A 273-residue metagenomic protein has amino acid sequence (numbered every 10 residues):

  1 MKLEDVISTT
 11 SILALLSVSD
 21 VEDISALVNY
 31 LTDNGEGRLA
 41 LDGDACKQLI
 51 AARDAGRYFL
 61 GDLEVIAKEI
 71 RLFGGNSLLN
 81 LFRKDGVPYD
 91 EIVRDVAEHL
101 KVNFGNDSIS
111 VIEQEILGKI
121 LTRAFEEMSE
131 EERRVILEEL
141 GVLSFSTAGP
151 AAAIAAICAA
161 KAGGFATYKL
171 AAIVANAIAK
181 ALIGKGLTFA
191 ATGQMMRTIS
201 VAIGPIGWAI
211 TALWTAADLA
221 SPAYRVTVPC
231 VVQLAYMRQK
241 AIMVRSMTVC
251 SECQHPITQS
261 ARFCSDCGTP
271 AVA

Functional and structural regions predicted by a protein language model:
M1-I157, V272-A273: Terminal export/targeting leaders at protein ends
P88-Y89, T192, P256: Residue-level preference for nonpolar/small residues embedded in alpha-helices
L137-A159, L182-I183, L187-A202: Membrane-penetrating hydrophobic segments
A151-A177: Active-site-proximal helix-loop elements at catalytic-domain edges
A171-E252: Membrane-engaging insertion elements
M247-A273: Cys/His-rich metal-coordination motifs, chiefly Zn-binding "fingers/knuckles"
